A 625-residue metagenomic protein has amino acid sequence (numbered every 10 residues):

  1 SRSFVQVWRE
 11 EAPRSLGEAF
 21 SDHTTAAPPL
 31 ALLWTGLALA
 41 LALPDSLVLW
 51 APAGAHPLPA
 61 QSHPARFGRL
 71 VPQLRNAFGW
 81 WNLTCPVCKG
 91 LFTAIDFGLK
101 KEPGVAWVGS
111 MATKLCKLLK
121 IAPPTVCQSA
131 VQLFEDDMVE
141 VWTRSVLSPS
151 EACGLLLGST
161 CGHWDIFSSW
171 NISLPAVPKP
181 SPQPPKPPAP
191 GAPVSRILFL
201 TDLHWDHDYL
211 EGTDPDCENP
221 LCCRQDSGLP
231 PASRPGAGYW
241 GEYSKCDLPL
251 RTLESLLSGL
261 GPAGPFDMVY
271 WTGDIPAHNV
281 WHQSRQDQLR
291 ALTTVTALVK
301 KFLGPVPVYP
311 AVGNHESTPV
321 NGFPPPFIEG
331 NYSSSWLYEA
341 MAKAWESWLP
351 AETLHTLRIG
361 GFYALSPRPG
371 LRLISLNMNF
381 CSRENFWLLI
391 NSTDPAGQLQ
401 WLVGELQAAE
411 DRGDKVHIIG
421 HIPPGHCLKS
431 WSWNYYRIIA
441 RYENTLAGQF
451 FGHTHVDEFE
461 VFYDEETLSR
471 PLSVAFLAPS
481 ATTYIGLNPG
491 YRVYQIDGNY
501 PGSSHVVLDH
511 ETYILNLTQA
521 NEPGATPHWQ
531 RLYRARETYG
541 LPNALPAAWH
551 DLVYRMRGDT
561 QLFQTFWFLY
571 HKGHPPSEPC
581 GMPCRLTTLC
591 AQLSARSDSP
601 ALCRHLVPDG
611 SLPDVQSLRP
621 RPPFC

Functional and structural regions predicted by a protein language model:
S1-A26, L30: Intrinsically disordered, low-complexity basic segments at termini and long loops, enriched in Pro/Gly and/or Arg/Ser
P28-L49, A55: Cleavable N-terminal signal peptides of Sec/SRP-targeted secreted and luminal proteins
L47-V139, T143-G261, M268-W271, N331-R372 (+2 more regions): Metal-dependent phosphoesterase/phosphodiesterase active-site architecture
L200-T201, D267-D274, G304-N314, H417-C427 (+2 more regions): Active-site neighborhood of phospho(di)ester-bond hydrolases with catalytic His/Asp-centered motifs
H207, A277-V280, P310-N321, S382-E384 (+3 more regions): Active-site environment of divalent metal-dependent phosphoester hydrolases
V269-T294, F302, P310-A311, S317-T318 (+4 more regions): Catalytic cores of eukaryotic secretory-pathway lumenal/extracellular enzymes that build and remodel glycoconjugates
Q288-F302, G330-A351, I439-A440: Acidic, His- and aromatic-enriched active-site or binding-groove loops in soluble protein domains that engage sugars
S392, A396-D457, D464-E466: Extracytoplasmic, non-cytosolic globular domains
